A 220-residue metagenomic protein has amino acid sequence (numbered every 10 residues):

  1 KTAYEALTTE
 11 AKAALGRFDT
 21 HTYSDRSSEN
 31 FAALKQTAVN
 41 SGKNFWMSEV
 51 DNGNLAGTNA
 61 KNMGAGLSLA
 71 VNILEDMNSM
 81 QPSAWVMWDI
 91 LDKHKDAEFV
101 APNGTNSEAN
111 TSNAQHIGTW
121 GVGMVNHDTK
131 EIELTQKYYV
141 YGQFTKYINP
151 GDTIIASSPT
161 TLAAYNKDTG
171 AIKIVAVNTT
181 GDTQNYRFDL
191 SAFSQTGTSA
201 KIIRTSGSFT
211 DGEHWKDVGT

Functional and structural regions predicted by a protein language model:
K1, D25-S28, G53-G57, D92-A97 (+2 more regions): Flexible loop/turn segments at secondary-structure boundaries
K1-E75, S79: Noncatalytic carbohydrate-binding groove/subsite architecture in carbohydrate-active enzymes
T22, E49-N54, V86-I90, A176-N178 (+2 more regions): Active-site proximal loops enriched in glycine and acidic residues that flank catalytic Cys/His/Asp and coordinate
E29-N30, D96-E98, D152, T183-F188 (+1 more regions): Extended hydrophobic-aromatic, low-complexity segments
F45-V140, I155-S157: Aromatic/acidic polysaccharide-binding cleft in carbohydrate-active enzymes
D76, Y141, I174, I202: Hydrophobic, well-ordered secondary-structure elements that form the walls of internal hydrophobic environments
S157-T196: Carbohydrate-binding surface patches
F193-T220: Acidic, Ser/Thr/Pro-rich beta/coil linker or hinge segments at domain junctions
